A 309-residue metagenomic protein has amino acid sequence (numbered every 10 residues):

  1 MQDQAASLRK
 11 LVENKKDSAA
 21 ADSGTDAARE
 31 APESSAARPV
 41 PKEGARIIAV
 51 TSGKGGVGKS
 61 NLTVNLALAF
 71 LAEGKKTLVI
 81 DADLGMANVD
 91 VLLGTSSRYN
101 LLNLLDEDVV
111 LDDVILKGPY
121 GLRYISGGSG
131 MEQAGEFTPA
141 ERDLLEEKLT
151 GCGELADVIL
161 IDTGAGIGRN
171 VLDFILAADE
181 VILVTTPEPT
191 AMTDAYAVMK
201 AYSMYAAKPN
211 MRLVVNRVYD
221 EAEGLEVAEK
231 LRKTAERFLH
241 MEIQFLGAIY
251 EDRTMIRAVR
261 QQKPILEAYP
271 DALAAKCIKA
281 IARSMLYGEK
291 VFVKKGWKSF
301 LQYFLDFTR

Functional and structural regions predicted by a protein language model:
M1-G53: Extreme N-terminal, non-catalytic leader segments that precede Walker-type/kinase nucleotide-binding cores
A37, G55, K294-R309: A short, charged, Gly/Pro-tolerant segment at domain boundaries
R46-L111: Walker A/P-loop NTP-binding active-site region of P-loop NTPases, recognizing the glycine-rich GxxxxGKT/S
A82-E154, V259-Q261: P-loop/Walker-type NTP enzyme "switch/lid" segment
V158, T163-R257: Conserved catalytic-core segment of NTP-binding enzymes
V259-C277: C-terminal boundary of histidine-terminating zinc-finger modules
E267, E289-G296: C-terminal helical "lid" subdomain and adjoining coupling/linker elements of P-loop NTPases
L273-V291: Extended, charge-rich low-complexity interaction segments
